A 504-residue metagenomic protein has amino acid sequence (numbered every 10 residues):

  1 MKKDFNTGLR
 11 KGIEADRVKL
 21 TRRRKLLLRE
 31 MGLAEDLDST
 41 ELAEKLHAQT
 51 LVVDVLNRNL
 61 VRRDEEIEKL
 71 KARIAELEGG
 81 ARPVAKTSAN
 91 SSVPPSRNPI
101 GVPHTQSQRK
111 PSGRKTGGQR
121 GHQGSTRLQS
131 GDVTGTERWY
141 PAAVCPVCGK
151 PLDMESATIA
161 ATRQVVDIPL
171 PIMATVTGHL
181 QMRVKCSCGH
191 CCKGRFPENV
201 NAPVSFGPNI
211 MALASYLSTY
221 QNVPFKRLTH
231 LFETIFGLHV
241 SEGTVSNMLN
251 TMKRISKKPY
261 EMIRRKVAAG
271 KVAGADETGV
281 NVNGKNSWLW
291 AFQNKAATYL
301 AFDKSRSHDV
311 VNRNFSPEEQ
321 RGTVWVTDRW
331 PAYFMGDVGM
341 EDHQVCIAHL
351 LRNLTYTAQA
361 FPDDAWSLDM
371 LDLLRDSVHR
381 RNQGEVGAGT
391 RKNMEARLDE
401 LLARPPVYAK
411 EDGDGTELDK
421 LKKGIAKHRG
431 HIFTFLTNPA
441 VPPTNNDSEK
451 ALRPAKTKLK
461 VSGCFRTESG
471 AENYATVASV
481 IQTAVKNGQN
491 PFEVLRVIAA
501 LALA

Functional and structural regions predicted by a protein language model:
M1-A202, A275, T327: Short, flexible loop/hinge motifs at secondary-structure junctions
Q49, L77, C145, K185-C186 (+10 more regions): Mobile genetic element proteins and their domesticated derivatives, centered on retroelements and DNA transposons
P208-Q221: Short, amphipathic alpha-helical "recognition" segments used to contact nucleic acids or chromatin
K226-G237: DNA-recognition alpha helix
I235-L238, T244-A332, G336: RNase H-like nuclease fold core
V324, R329, D337-D369: Conserved beta-strand -> loop -> alpha-helix junction used to position metal-binding or nucleic-acid-contacting
W330-A332, V338, L368-A504: Acidic/histidine-rich catalytic cores and adjacent linkers of DNA breakage/strand-transfer/modification proteins
